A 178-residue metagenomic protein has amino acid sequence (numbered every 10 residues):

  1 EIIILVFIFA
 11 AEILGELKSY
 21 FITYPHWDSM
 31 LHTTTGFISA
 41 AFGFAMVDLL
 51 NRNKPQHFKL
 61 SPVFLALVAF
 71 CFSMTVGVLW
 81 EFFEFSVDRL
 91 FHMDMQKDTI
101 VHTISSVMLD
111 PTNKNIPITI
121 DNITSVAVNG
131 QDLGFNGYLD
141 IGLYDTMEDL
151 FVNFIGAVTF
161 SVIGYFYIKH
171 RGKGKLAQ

Functional and structural regions predicted by a protein language model:
E1-I2, L67-F70, F151: Hydrophobic alpha-helical transmembrane segments
E1-V6, S29-H32: Cytoplasmic-side transmembrane-helix entry/capping segments in multi-pass membrane proteins
F7-E12, A69, S73-W80, E84: Alpha-helical transmembrane segments of multi-pass membrane proteins
F9-I22, M46, L50-N51: Membrane-helix exit/interface motif
L17-D28, G77-F160: Interfacial helix-loop-helix junctions of multi-pass membrane proteins
T34-N51, R89-M95, I155-I168: Membrane-interfacial alpha-helical segments at the cytosolic side of multi-pass membrane proteins
V47-S61, V101-T103, K169-K173: Alpha-helical transmembrane bundle and helix-membrane interface signal in multi-pass integral membrane proteins
K175-Q178: Short, highly charged, low-complexity non-transmembrane loops/tails of multi-pass membrane proteins
